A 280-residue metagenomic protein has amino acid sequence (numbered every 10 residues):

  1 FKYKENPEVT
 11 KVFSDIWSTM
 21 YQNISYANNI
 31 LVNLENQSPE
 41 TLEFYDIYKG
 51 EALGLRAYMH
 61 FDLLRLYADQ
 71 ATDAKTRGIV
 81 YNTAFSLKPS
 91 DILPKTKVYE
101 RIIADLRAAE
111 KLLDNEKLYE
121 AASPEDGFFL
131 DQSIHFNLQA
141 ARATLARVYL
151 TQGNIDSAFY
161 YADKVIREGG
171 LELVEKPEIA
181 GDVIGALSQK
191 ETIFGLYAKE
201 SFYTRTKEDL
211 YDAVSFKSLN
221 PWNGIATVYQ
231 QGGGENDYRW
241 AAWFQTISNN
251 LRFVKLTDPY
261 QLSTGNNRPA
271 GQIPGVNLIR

Functional and structural regions predicted by a protein language model:
K2-Y67, P89-T96, L113, G271-R280: Conserved, well-structured interaction surfaces
S18-M20, E43, G50, I79 (+3 more regions): Start-of-helix signal in alpha-solenoid helical-repeat scaffolds, especially tetratricopeptide repeats
L64-A71, K117, T151-N154: Short coil/turn linking the two alpha-helices of tandem helical-hairpin repeats
H135, F159-I279: Hydrophobic-face positions in mid-chain alpha helices that act as interaction patches
